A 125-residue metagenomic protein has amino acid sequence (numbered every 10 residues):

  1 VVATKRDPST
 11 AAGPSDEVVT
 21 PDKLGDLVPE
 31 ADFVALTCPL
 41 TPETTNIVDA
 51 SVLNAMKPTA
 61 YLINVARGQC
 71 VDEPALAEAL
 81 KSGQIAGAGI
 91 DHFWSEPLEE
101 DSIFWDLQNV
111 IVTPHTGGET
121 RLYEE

Functional and structural regions predicted by a protein language model:
V1-A3: Short beta-strand "acidic-cap" motif of Rossmann-like dinucleotide-binding folds
D7-I103: Rossmann-like adenosine-cofactor binding region
W94-E125: C-terminal helix-to-coil terminal segments
